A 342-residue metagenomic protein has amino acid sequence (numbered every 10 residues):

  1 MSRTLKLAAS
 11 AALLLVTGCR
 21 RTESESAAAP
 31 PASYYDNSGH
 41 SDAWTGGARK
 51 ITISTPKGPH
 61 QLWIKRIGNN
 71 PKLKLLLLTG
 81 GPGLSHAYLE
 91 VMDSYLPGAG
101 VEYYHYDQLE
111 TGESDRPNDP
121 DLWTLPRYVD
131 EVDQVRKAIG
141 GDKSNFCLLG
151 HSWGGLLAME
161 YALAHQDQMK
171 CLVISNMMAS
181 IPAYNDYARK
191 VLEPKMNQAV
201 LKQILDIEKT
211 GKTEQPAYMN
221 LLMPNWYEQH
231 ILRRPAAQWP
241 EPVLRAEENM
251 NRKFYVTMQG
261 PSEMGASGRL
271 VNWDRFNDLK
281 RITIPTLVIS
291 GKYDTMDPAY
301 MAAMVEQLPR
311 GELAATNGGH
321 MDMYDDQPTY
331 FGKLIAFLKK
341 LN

Functional and structural regions predicted by a protein language model:
V16-G18: C-terminal motif of bacterial Sec signal peptides marking the signal peptidase cleavage site
H60-R116: Conserved HGGG/HGGXW glycine-rich cap/lid loop of the alpha/beta-hydrolase fold
Q108-L149, W153: Active-site loop/oxyanion-hole signature of alpha/beta-hydrolase fold enzymes
S144-Y187: Conserved hydrolase catalytic core segment
V173-T213: Flexible "cap/lid" loop of the alpha/beta hydrolase fold
K202-K280, I284: Alpha/beta-hydrolase
F276-G318: Conserved loop-alpha-helix segment in the C-terminal half of the alpha/beta-hydrolase fold that carries the catalytic
R310-N342: Catalytic active-site module of serine/aspartate enzymes centered on a nucleophile-bearing elbow/loop
